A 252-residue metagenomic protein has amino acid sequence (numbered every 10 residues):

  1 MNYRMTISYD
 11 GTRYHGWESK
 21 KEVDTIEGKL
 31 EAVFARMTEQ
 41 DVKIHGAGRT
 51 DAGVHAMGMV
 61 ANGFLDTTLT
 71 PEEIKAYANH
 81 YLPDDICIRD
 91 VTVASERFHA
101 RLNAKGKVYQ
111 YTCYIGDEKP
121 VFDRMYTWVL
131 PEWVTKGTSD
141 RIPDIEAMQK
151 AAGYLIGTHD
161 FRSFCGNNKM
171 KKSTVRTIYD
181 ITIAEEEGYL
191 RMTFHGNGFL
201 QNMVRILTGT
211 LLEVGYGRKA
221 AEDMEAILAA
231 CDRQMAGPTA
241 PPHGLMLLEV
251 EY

Functional and structural regions predicted by a protein language model:
M1-Y252: Structured-RNA-binding interfaces characteristic of tRNA pseudouridine synthases
